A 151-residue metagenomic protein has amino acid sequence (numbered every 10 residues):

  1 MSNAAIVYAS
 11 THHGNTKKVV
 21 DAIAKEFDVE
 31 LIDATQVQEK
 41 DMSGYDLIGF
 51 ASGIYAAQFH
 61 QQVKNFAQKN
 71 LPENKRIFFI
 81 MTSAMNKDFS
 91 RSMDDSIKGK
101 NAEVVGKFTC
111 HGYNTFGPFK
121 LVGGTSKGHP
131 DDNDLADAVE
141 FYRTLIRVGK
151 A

Functional and structural regions predicted by a protein language model:
N3-V7, T11, K17, E26-E30 (+2 more regions): FMN-binding flavodoxin-like domain, especially the glycine-rich phosphate-binding loop
D28-E39: A short beta-strand-loop structural module common to alpha/beta enzyme folds
